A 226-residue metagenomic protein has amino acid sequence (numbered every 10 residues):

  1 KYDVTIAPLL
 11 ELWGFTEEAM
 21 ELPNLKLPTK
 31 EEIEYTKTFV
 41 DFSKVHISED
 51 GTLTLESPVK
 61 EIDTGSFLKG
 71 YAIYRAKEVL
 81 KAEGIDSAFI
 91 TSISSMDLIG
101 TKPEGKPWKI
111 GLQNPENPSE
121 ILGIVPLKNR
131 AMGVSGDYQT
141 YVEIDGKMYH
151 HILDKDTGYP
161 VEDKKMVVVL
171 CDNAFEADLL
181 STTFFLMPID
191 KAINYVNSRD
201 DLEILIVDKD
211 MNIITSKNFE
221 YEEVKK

Functional and structural regions predicted by a protein language model:
K1-K226: Mature catalytic core of soluble alpha/beta enzymes
